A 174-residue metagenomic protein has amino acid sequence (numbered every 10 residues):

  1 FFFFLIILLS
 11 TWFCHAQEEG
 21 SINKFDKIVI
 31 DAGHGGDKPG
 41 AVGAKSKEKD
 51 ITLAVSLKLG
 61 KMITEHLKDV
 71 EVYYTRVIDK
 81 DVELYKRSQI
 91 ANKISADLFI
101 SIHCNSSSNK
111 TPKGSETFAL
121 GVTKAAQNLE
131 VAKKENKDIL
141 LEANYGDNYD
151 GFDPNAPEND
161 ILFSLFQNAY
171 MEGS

Functional and structural regions predicted by a protein language model:
F2-T11: Bacterial N-terminal signal peptides
W12-A16: Sec/Tat signal peptide C-region and signal peptidase I cleavage site
Q17-F152, Q167, M171-E172: Catalytic-core regions of hydrolytic enzymes
N155-A156: Polar helix-capping/helix-linker motif
N159-N168: Short glycine/proline- and acidic residue-enriched helix-loop micro-motifs that form flexible lids or anion-recognition
